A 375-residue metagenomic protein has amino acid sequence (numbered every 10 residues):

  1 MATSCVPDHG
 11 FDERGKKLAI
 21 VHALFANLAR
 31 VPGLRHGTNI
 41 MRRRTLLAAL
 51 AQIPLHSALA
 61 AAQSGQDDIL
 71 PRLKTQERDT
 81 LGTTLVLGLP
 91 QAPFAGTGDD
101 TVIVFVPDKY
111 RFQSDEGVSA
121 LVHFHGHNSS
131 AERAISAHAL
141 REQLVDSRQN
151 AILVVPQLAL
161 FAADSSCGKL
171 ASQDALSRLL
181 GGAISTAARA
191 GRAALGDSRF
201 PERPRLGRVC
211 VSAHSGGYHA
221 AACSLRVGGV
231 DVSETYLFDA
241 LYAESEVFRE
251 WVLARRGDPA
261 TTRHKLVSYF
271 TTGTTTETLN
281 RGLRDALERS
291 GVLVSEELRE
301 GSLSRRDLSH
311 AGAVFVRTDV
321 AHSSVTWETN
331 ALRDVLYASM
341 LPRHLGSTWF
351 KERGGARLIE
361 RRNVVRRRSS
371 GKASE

Functional and structural regions predicted by a protein language model:
V31, R35-T45: Twin-arginine (Tat) signal peptide motif
T45-Q63: N-terminal export signals
A61-A120, A151, S295-L303, E352-A373: A domain-start/cap signature at the N-terminus of enzymes
G117-A120, G126-G191: Active-site machinery of serine-nucleophile hydrolases
E202-H214: Alpha/beta-hydrolase fold nucleophile elbow
S212-C223: Glycine-rich nucleophile elbow surrounding the catalytic serine of serine-hydrolase chemistry
V230-A240: A conserved short beta-strand
S268-E375: C-terminal catalytic histidine-bearing segment of alpha/beta-hydrolase fold enzymes
